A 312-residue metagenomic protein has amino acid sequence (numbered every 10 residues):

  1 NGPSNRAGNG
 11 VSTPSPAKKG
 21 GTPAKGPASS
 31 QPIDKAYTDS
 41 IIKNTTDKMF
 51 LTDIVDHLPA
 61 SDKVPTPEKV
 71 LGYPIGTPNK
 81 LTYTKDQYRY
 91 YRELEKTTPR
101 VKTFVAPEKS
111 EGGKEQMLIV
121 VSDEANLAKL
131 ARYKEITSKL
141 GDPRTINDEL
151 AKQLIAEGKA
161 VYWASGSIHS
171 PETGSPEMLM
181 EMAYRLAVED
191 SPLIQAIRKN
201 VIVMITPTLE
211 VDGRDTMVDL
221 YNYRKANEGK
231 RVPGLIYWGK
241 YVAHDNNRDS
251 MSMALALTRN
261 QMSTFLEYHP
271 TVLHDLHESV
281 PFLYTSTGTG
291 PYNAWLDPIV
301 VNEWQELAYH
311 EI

Functional and structural regions predicted by a protein language model:
P3-T84, R89: N-terminal pre-domain segments of enzymes
G26-S30, Y73-L81, S165-E172, N247-M251 (+1 more regions): Second-shell loop/turn segments in exported
N44, Y83, G113, S167 (+3 more regions): Divalent metal-coordination and catalytic microenvironments
T45-K48, T52, E95-T98, L186-D190 (+3 more regions): Sec/Tat-exported extracytoplasmic proteins
T52-H57, V101-E108, P192-I197: Surface-exposed patches in mature extracellular/periplasmic domains of secreted proteins
N79-N126, A131: A non-catalytic alpha/beta surface segment that caps or lines the substrate-entry region of metallo-dependent hydrolase
E108-K159, T173-M182, Q195-L255, N260-T264 (+1 more regions): Surface-exposed loop and adjacent secondary-structure segments within mature catalytic domains
G290-I312: Active-site-proximal helix/loop segments of hydrolytic enzymes
